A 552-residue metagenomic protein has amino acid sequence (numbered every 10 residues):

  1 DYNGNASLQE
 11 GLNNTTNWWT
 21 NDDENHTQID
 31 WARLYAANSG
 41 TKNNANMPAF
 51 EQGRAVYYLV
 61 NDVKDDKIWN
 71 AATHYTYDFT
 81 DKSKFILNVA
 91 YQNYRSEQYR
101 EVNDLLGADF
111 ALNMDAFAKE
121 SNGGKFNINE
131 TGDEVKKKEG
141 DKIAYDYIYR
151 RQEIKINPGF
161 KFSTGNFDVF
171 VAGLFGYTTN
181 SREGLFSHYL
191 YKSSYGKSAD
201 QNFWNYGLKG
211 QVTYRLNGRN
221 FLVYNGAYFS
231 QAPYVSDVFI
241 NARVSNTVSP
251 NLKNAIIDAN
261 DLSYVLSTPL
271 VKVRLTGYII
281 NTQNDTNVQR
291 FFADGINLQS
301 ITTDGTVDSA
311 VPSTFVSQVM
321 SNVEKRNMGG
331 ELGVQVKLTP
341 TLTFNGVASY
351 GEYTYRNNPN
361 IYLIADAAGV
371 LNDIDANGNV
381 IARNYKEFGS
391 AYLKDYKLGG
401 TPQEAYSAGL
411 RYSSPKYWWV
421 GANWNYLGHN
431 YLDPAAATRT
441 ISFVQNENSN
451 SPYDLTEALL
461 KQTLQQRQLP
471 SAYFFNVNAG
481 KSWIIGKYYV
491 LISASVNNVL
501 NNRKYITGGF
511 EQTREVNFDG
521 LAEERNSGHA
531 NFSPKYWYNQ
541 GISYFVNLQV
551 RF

Functional and structural regions predicted by a protein language model:
D1, A55-A90, S96-Q98, E139-T164 (+11 more regions): Outer-membrane beta-barrel transmembrane strands
V56-Y58, K84-N217, N241-A242, N360 (+1 more regions): Signature of Gram-negative outer-membrane beta-barrel scaffolds
F85-V89, V169-G173, L208, L222-Y224 (+7 more regions): Transmembrane beta-strands of outer-membrane beta-barrel proteins
Y91-E97, T164-N166, F175-S181, G226-A232 (+8 more regions): Transmembrane beta-strands of outer-membrane beta-barrel pores
S163-N166, N281, A310-A436, Q549: Gram-negative outer-membrane beta-barrel transporters
T179-H188, D200, Y214-N260, K272 (+4 more regions): Surface-exposed extracellular loop regions of Gram-negative outer-membrane beta-barrel proteins, predominantly
T282, V288, Y426-N446, K481-F552: C-terminal beta-signal and adjacent terminal beta-strands/loops of Gram-negative outer-membrane beta-barrel proteins
A382-N384, L398-I484, G508-G509: C-terminal beta-barrel architecture of Gram-negative outer-membrane proteins
